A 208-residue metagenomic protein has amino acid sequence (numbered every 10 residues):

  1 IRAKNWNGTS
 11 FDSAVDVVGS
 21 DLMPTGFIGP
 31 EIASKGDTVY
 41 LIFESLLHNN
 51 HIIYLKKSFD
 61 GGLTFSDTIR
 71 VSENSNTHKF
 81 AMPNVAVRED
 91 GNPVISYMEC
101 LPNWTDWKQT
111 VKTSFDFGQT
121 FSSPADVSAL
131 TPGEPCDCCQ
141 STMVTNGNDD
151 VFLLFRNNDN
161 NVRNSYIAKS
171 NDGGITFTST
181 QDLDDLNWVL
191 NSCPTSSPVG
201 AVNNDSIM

Functional and structural regions predicted by a protein language model:
I1-M208: Extracellular, repeat-based ectodomains that mediate carbohydrate processing or recognition
